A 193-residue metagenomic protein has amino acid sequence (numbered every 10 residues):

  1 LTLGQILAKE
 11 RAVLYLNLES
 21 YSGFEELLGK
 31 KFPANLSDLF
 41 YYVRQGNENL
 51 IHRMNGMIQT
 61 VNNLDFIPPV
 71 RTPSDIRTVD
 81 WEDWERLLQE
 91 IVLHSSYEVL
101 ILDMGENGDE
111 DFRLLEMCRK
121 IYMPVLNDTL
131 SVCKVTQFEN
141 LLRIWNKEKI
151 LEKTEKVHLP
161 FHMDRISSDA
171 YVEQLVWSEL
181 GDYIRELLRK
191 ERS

Functional and structural regions predicted by a protein language model:
L1-K9: Glycine-rich phosphate-binding P-loop
A8-R11, S95: A structural signal for short coil/turn segments at secondary-structure junctions
E10-F66: Phosphate-binding loop that captures ATP/GTP phosphates
S20-S22, R71-S74, N107, T129: Conserved nucleotide-binding/hydrolysis micro-motifs of P-loop NTPases
L27-L28, F32-P33, D75-T78, D169-A170: Short, flexible/disordered intra-domain loops and linkers
G46-T60, P68-M104: Cytosolic-facing regulatory segments adjacent to core modules
R86-S178: Conserved catalytic-core segment of NTP-binding enzymes
A170-S193: NTP-binding/hydrolysis catalytic cores, primarily Walker-type P-loop NTPases
